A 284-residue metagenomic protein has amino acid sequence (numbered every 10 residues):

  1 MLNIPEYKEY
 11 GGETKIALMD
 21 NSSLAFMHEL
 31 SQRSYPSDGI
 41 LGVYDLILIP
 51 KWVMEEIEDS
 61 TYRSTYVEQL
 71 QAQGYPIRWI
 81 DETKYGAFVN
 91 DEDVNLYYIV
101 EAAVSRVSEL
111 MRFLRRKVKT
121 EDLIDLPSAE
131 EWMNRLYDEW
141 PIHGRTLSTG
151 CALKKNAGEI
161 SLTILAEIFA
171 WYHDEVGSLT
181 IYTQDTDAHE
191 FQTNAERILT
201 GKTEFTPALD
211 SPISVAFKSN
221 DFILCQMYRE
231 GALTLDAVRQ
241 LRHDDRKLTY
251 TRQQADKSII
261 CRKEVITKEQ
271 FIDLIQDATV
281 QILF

Functional and structural regions predicted by a protein language model:
L2-L179, D187-F284: Active-site-proximal, substrate-binding regions of enzyme catalytic domains and RNA-binding/basic surfaces
Q184: N-terminal glycine-rich dinucleotide-binding loop that anchors FAD/FMN and/or NAD(P) in oxidoreductases
